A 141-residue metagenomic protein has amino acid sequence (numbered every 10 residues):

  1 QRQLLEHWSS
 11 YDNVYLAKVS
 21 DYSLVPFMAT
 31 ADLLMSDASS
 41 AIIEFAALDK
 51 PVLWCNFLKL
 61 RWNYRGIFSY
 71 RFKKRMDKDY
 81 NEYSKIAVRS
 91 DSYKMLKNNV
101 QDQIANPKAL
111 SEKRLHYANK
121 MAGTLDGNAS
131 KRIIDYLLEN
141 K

Functional and structural regions predicted by a protein language model:
Q1-K141: Nucleotide-activated sugar donor-binding and catalytic core shared by glycosyltransferases and related lipid-linked
